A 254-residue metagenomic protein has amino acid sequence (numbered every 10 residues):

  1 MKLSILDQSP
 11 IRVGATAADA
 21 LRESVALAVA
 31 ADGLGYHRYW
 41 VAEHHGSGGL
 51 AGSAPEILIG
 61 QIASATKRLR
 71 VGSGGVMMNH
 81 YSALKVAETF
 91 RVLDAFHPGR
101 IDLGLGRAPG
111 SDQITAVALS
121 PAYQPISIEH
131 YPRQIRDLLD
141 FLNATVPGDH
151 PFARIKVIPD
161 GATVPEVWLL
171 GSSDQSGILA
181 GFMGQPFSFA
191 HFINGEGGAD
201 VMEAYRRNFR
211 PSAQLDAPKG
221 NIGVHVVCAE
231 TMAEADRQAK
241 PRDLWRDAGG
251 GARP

Functional and structural regions predicted by a protein language model:
M1-L69: N-terminal beta1-alpha1-beta2 module of alpha/beta enzyme domains
K2-A17, N79-V146, F187, G195: Flexible, glycine-rich active-site loops centered on histidine and acidic residues that chelate a metal or position
L3-D7, Y39-V41, V71-G74, I101-L105 (+3 more regions): Hydrophobic faces of well-ordered beta-strands that scaffold small-molecule active sites in alpha/beta enzyme cores
D7-R22, G74-L84, G161-G171, V226-A229: Active-site mouth loops of central-metabolism enzymes
S24-V29, E56-G60, A87-R91, P132-L139 (+2 more regions): Generic structural signal for well-ordered alpha-helices, preferentially at hydrophobic/aromatic core positions
D32-G33, I59-R68, F90, D94-I101 (+2 more regions): Acidic (Asp/Glu)-rich catalytic clusters
Q124-V157, E196-P254: An alpha-helical appendage that flanks or caps ligand/catalytic pockets
G177-E196, M202: A conserved active-site cap/scaffold subdomain adjacent to cofactor or substrate pockets
